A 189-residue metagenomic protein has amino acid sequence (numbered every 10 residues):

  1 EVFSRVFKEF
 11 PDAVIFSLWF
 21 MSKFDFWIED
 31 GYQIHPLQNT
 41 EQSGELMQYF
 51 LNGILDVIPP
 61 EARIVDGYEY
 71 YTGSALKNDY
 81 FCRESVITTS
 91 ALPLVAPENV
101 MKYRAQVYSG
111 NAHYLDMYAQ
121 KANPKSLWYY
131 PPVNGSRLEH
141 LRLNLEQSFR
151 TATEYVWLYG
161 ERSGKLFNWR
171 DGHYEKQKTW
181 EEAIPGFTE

Functional and structural regions predicted by a protein language model:
E1-E189: Glycan-processing catalytic domains of CAZymes
